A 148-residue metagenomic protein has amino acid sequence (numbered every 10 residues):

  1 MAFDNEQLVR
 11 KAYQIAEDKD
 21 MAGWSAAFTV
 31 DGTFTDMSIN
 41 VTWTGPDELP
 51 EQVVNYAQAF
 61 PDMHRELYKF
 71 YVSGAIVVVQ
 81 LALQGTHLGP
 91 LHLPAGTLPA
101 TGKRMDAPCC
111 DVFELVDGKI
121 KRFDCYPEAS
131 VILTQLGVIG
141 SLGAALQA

Functional and structural regions predicted by a protein language model:
M1-A148: C-terminal and inter-domain tail/linker signature
